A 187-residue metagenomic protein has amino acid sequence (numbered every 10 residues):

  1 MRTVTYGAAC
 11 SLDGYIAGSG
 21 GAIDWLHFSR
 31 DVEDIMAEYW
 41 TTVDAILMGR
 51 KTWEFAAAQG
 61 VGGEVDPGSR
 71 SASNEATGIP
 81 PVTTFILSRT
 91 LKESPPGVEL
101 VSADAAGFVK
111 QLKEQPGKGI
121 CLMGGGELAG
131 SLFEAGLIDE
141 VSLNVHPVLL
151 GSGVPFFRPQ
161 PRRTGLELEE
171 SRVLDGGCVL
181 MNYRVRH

Functional and structural regions predicted by a protein language model:
M1-H187: Enzymes that bind and transform nitrogen-containing heteroaromatic metabolites
